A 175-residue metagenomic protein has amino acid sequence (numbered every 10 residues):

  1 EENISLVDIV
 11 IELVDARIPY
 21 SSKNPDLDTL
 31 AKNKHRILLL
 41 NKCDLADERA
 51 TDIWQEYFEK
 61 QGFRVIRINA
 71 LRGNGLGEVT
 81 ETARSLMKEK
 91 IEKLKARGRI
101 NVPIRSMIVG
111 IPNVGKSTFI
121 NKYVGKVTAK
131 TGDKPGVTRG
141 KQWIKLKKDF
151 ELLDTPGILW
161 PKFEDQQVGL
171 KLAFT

Functional and structural regions predicted by a protein language model:
E1-V10, A16-R36, C43, R49 (+2 more regions): Helix-rich effector regions associated with P-loop NTPase G domains
D15, F58, F119, D154-T155: Residue-level signature of catalytic and energy-coupling elements of molecular machines, predominantly ATP/GTP-dependent
I37, C43-G110, T128: Canonical P-loop GTPase G-domain recognition
N74, I111, K116, V137 (+1 more regions): Gly/Ser/Thr-rich helix-start
R99-N101, Y123, K145: Solvent-exposed alpha-helices and their adjacent loops that cap or buttress functional pockets in soluble metabolic
R105-G125, T155: Glycine-rich phosphate-binding P-loop
